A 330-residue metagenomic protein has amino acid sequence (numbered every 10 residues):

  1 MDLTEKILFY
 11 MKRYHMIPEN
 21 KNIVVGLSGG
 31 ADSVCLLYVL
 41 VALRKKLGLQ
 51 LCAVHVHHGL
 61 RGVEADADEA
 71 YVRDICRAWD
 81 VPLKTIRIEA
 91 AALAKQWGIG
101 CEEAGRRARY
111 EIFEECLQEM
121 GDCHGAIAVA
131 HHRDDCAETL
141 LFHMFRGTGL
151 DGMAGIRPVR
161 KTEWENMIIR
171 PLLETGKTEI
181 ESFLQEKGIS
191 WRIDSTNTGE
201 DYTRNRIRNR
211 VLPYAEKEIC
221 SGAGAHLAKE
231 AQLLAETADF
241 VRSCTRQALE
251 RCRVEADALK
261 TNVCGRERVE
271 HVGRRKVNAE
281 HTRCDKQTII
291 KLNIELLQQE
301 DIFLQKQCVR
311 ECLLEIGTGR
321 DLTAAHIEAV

Functional and structural regions predicted by a protein language model:
M1-L27, A31-L212: Core alpha/beta nucleotide-donor-binding catalytic domains of modification enzymes
D2-D32, C52, V56, I88-A90 (+4 more regions): AMP-forming adenylation/ATP pyrophosphatase catalytic core
M16, R146, L150, K177 (+4 more regions): Alpha-helix boundary/capping and short turn/kink residues
V34, E138-T139, N205-N209, G224-A228 (+1 more regions): Non-catalytic, well-ordered alpha-helical scaffold segments
D66, K95, D201, N205 (+4 more regions): Non-catalytic, surface-exposed connector residues within folded enzymatic/regulatory domains
E174-L259: Contiguous mid-protein beta-loop-alpha structural module that forms a pocket-lining wall or clamp of enzyme active
